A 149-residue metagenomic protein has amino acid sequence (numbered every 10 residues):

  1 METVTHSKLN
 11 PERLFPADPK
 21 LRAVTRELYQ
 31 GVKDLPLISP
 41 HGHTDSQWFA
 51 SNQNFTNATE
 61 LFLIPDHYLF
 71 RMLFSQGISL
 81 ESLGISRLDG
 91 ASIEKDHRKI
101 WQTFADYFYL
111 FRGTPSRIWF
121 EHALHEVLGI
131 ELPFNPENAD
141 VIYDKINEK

Functional and structural regions predicted by a protein language model:
E2-P36, G42-K149: Metal-cofactor-binding active-site regions of metalloenzymes
